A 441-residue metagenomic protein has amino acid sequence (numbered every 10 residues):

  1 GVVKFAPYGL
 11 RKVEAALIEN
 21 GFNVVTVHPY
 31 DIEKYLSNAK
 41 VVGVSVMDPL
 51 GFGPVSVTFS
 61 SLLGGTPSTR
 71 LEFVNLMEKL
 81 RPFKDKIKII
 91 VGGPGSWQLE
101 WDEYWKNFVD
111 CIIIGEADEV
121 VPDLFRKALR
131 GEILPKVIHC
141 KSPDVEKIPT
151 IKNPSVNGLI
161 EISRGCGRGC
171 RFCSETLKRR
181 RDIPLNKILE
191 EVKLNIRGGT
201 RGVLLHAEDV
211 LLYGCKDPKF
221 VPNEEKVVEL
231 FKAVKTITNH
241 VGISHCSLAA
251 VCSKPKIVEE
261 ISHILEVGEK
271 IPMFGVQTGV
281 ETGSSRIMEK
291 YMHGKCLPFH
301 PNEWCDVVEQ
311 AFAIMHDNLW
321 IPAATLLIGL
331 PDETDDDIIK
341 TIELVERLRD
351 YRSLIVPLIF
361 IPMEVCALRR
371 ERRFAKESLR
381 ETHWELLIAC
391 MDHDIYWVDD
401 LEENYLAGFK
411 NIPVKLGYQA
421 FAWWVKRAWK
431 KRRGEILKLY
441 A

Functional and structural regions predicted by a protein language model:
G1-N20: Short, charged N-terminal beta->alpha structural module
A6-R11, S60-L80, L185-L189, F220-V234 (+5 more regions): Well-ordered, non-membrane alpha-helical segments in soluble/globular domains
G9, T26-I148: Glycine-rich beta-alpha loop elements in corrinoid/cobalamin-binding modules across cobalamin-dependent enzymes
N38-V42, D110, R201, F274 (+1 more regions): Conserved acidic residues
L50-P54, E100-W101, L204-K219, C252 (+3 more regions): Flexible glycine/acidic-rich beta-alpha junction loops that bind and position SAM and/or redox cofactors in anaerobic
L99-N107, V258-I261, P331-R347: Catalytic cores of alpha/beta
S142-T176, L185, L189, K193-R197 (+2 more regions): N-terminal pre-triad scaffold of radical SAM enzymes
L194-I321, I328-L330: Conserved SAM/AdoMet-binding glycine-rich loop
